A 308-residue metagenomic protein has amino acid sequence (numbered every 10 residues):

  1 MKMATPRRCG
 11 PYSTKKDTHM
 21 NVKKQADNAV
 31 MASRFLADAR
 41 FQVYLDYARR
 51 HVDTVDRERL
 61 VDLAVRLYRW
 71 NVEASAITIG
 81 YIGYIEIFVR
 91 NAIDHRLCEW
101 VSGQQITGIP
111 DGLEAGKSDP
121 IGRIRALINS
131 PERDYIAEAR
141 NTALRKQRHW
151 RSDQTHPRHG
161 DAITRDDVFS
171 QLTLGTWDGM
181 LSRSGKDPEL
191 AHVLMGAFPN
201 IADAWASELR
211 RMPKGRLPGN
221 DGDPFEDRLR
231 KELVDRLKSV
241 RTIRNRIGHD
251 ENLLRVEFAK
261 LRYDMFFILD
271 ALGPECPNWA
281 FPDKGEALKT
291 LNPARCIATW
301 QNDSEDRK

Functional and structural regions predicted by a protein language model:
K2-I243, H249-F258, Y263-K308: Amphipathic alpha-helical interface elements
